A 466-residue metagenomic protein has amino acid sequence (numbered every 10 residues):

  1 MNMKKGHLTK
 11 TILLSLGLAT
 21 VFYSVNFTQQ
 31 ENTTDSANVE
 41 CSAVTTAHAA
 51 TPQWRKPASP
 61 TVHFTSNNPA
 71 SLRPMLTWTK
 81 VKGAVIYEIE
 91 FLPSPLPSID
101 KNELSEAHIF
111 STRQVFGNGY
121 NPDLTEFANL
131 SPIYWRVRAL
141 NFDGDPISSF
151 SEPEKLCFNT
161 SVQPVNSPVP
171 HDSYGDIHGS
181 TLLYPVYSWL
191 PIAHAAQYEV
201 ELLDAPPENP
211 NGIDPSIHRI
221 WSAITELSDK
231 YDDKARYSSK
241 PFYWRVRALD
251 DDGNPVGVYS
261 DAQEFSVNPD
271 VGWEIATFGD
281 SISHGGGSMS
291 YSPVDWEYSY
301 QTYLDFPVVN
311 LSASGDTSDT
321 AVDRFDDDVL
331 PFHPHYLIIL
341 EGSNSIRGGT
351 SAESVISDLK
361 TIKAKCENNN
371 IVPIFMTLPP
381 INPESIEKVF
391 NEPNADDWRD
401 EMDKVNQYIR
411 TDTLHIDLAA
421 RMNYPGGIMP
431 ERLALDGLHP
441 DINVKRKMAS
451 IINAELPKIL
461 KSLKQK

Functional and structural regions predicted by a protein language model:
L72-G83, L183-H194: Conserved aromatic anchor
E90-L130, F142, L202-Y237: Recognizes extended acidic, P/S/T-rich segments that occur within or adjacent to Ig-like beta-sandwich modules
F142-Q163, L249-N268: Extracellular fibronectin type III
N254-S314, R324-H333: Serine-esterase "nucleophile elbow" of acetyl-processing enzymes
S288, N382-K466: Catalytic His-Asp segment of secreted/periplasmic serine-dependent ester chemistry enzymes
S290-Y291, D319-D358, P379-P383: Oxyanion-hole/transition-state-stabilizing segment in secreted/luminal serine hydrolases and related acyltransferases
L340-N344, K365-M402: Active-site segments of SGNH/GDSL-like serine hydrolases that catalyze O-acetyl group transfer/hydrolysis on lipids
